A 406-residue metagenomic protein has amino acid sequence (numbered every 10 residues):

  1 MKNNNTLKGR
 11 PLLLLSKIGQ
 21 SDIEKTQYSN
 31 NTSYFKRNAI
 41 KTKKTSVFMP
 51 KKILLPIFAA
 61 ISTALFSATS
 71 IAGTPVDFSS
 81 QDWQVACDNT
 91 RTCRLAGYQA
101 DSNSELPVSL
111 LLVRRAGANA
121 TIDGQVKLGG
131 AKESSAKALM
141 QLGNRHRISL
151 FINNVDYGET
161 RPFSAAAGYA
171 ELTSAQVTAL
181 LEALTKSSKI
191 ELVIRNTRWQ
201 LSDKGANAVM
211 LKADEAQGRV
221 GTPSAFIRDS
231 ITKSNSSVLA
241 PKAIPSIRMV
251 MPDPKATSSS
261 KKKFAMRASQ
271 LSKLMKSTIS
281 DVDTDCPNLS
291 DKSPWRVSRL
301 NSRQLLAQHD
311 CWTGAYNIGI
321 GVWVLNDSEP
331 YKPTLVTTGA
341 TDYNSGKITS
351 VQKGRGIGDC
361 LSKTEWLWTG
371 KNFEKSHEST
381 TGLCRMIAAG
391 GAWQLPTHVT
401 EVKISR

Functional and structural regions predicted by a protein language model:
L7-K8, F35-N38, K43-I57: Bacterial N-terminal signal peptides that target proteins for export
Y34, I71-D285, P294-V297, N301-Q304 (+3 more regions): A generic "folded-domain core" signal
A59, S70-I71: Cleavable N-terminal signal peptides
S302-D310, K347-V351: Acidic/hydrophobic-patterned starts of short beta strands in beta-sheet-rich repeat architectures
A315-V322, G358-T364: Structural motif
V322-P333: Surface-exposed loop/turn elements that mediate protein-protein interactions on large endomembrane-trafficking
P333-R406: Short aromatic loop motif centered on NTY/YTY
